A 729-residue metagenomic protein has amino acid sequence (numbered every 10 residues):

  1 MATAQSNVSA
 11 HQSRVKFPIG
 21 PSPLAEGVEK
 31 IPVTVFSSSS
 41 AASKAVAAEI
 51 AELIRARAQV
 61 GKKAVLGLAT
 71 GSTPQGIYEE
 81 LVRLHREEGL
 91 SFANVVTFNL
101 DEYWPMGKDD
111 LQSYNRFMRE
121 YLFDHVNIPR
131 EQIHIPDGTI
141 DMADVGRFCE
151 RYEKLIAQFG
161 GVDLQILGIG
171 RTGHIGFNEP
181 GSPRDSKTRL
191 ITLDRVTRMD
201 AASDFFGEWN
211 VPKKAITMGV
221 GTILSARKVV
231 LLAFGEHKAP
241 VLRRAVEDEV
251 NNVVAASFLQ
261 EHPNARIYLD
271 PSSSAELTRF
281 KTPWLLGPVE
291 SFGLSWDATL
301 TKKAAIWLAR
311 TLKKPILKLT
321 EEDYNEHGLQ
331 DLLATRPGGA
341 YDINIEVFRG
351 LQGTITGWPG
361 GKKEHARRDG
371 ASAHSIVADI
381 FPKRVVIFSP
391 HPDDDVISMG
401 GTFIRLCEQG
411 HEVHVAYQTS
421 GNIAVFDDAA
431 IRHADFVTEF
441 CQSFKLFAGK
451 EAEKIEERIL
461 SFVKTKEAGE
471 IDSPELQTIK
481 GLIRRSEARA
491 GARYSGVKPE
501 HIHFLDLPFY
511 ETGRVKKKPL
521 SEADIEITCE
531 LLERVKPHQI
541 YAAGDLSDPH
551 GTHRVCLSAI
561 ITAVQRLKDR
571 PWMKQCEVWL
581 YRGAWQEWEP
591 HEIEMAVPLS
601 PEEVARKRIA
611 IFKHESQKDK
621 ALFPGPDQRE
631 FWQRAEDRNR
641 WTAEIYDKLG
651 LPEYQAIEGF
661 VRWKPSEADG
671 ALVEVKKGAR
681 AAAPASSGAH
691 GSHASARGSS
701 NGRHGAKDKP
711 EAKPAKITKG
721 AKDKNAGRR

Functional and structural regions predicted by a protein language model:
M1-E29, A255-Q330, A683-H693, G698-R703 (+2 more regions): SAM-dependent methyltransferases
A2-S13, E29-K30, S37, A41-A42 (+3 more regions): Conserved phosphate- and dinucleotide-binding cores of soluble alpha/beta proteins, encompassing both enzyme active
A2-V65, G370-S372, D379: N-terminal glycine-/serine-/threonine-rich phosphate-binding loop
A58-E87: Glycine-rich N-terminal segment of FAD-binding domains in flavoprotein oxidoreductases, spanning the beta-loop-helix
G71, I387-V396: Short, glycine-rich nucleotide/cofactor-binding loops
I77-E88, D395-S420, A424: Histidine-anchored nucleotide/phosphate-binding helix
I77-R83, G176-K187, H550-R566: Short Gly/Thr/Asp-enriched flexible loops that form oxyanion-binding sites at enzyme active sites
R198-F205, V211-A215, A309-V386, R405-Q409 (+7 more regions): Metal-dependent de-N-acetylase/amidase catalytic core
